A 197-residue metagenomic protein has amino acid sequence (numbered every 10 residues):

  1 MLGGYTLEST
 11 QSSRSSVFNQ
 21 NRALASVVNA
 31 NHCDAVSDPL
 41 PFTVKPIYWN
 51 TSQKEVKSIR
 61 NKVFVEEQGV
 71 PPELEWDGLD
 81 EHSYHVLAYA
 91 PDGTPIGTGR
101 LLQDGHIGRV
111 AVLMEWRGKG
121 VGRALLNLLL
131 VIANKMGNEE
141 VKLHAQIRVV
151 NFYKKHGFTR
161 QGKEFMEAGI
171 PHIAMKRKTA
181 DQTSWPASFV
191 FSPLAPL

Functional and structural regions predicted by a protein language model:
E8, R14, Q20-N21: Charged/polar low-complexity intrinsically disordered segments
S12, D34, A180-P186: Intrinsically disordered, low-complexity segments enriched in serine/proline and basic residues
N29-E75, D80, H85, Y89-T94 (+2 more regions): Short amphipathic alpha-helix that is part of the acyltransferase structural core
R60, Y153, F158: Conserved active-site tyrosine of GNAT-family acetyltransferases
L87, G93-A111: Conserved beta-strand in the GNAT
W116, G120-L128: Conserved acetyl-CoA pyrophosphate-binding loop and the N-cap/start of the following alpha-helix in GNAT-like
A133-Q146: Conserved GNAT acetyl-CoA-binding A-motif
H144, T159-A174: Conserved catalytic-core motifs of GNAT/GCN5-like acyltransferases
